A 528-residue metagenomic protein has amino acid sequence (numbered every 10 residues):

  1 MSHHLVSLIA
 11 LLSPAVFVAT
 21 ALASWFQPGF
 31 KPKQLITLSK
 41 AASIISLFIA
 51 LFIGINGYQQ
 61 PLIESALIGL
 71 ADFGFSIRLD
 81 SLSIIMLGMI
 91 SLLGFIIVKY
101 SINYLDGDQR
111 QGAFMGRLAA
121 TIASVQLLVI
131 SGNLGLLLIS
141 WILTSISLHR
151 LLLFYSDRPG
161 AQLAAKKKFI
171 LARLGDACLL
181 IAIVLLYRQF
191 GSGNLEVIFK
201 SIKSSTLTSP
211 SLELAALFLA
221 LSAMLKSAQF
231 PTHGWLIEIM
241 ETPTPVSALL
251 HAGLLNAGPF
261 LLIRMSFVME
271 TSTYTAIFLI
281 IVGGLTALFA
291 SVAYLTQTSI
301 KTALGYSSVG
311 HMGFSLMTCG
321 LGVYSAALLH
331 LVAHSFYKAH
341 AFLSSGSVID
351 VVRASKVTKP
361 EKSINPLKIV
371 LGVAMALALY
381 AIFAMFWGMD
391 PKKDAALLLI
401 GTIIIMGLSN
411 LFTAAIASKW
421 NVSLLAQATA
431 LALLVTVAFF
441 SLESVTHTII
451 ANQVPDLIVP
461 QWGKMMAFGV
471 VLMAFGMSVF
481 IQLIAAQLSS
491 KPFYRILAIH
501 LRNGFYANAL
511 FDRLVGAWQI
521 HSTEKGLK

Functional and structural regions predicted by a protein language model:
M1-K528: ...captures the hydrophobic TM-helix bundle architecture rather than a specific catalytic motif, and can also fire on
